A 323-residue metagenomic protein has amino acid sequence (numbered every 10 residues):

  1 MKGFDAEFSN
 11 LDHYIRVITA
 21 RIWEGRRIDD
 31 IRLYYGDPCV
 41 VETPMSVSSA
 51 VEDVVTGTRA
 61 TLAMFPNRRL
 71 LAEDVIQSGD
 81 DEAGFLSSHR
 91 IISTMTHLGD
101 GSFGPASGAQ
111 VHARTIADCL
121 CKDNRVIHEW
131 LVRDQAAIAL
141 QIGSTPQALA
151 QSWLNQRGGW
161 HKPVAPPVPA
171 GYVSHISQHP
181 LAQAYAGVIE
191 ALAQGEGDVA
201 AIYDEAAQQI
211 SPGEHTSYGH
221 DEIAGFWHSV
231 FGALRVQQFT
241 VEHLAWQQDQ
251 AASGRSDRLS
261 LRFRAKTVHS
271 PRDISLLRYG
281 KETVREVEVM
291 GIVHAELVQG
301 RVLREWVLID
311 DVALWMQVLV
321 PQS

Functional and structural regions predicted by a protein language model:
M1-S323: C-terminal and inter-domain tail/linker signature
